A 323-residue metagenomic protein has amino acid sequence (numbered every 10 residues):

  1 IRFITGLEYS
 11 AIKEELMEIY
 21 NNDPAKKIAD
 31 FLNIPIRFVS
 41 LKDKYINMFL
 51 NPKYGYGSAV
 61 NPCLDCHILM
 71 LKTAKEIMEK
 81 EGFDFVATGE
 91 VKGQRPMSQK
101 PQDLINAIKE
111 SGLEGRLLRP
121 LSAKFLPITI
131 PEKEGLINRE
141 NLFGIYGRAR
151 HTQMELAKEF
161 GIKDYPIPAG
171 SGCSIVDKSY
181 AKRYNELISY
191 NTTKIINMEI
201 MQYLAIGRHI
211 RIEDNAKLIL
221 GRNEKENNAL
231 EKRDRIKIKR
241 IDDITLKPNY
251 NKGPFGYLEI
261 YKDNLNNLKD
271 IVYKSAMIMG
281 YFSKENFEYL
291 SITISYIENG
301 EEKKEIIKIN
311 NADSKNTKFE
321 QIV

Functional and structural regions predicted by a protein language model:
I1-E159, E301, A312-K315, E320-V323: ATP-dependent adenylation/nucleotidyltransferase module used to activate substrates
R116-L118, T129-V323: AMP-forming adenylation/ATP pyrophosphatase catalytic core
